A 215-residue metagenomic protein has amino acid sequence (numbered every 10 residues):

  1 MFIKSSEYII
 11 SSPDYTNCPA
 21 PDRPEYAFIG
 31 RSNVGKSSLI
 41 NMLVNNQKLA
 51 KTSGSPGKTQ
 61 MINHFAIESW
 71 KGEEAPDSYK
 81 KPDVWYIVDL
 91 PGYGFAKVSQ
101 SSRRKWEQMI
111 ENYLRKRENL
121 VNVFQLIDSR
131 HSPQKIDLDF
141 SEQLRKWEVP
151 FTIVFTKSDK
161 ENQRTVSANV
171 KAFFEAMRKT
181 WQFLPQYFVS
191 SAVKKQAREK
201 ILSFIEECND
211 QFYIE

Functional and structural regions predicted by a protein language model:
M1-F95, E215: Conserved G1/Walker A P-loop phosphate-binding module
I3-T16, K160-E215: Canonical P-loop GTPase G-domain recognition
T16, K48, F95-V98, Q134 (+2 more regions): Conserved protein kinase catalytic core
C18, T59-H64, E74-V121, S129-Q143: Switch II of P-loop NTPase G domains
F28-V34, I40-N41, N45-Q47, K51 (+8 more regions): Structured catalytic cores of enzymes that bind and process phosphorylated ligands/cofactors
V34, S101, K105, K135 (+3 more regions): Charged, alpha-helix-enriched surfaces in structured cytosolic catalytic cores of large nucleotide-utilizing machines
K58, W70, G92-G94, R130-S132 (+2 more regions): Conserved nucleotide-binding/hydrolysis micro-motifs of P-loop NTPases
E107-L184: Conserved C-terminal guanine-recognition region of P-loop GTPase G domains, centered on the G4
